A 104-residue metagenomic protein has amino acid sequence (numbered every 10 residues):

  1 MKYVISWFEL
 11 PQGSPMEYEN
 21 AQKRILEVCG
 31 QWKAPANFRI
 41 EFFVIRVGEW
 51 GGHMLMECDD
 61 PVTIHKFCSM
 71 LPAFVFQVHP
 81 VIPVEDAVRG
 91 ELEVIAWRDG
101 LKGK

Functional and structural regions predicted by a protein language model:
M1-A34, R39-E41, R46-W50, P61 (+1 more regions): Short S/T/G/P-rich N-terminal loop/turn motif that feeds into the first structured element of a domain
G51-M56: Short cationic amphipathic helices and targeting signals
E57-G90: An amphipathic, aromatic/His-enriched active-site/gating alpha helix that lines ligand/cofactor pockets
